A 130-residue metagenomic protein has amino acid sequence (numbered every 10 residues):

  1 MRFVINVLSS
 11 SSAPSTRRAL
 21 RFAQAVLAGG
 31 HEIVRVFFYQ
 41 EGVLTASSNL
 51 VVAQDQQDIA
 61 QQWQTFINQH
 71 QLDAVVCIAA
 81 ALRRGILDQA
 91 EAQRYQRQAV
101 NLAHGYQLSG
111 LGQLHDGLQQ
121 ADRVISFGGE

Functional and structural regions predicted by a protein language model:
F3, I33-V34, A74: Hydrophobic anchor at the start of a short beta-strand that flanks the dinucleotide cofactor-binding loop
F3-R17, A46-V51: Short, glycine-rich nucleotide/cofactor-binding loops
N6-L8, F37-F38, I78, S126-G128: Short beta-strand segments
S15-V36: Histidine-anchored nucleotide/phosphate-binding helix
A23-Q24, A60-Q62, G110-Q113: A generic local structural motif
F37-A46: Short connector loops at secondary-structure junctions
V52-A81: A glycine-rich helix N-cap at a beta->alpha junction
I78-E130: N-terminal glycine-rich phosphate/adenylate-binding segment common to multiple enzyme folds
